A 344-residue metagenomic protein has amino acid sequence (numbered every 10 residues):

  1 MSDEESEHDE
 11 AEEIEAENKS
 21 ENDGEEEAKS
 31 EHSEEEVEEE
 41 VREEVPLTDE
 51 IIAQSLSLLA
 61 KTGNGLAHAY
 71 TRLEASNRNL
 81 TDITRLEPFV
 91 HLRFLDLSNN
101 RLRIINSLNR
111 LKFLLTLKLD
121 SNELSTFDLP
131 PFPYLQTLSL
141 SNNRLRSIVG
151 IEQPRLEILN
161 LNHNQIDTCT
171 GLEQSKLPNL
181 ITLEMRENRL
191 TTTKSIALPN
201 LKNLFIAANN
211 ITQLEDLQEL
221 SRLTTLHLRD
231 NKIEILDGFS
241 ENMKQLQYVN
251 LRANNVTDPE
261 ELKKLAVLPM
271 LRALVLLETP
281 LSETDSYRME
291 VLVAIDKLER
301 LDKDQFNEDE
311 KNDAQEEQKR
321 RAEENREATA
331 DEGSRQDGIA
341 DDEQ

Functional and structural regions predicted by a protein language model:
M1-G150, P154-T191, P199-F205, T224-T225 (+2 more regions): The feature captures the LRR N-terminal capping module
T62-N64, E215, K263: Residues embedded in well-ordered secondary-structure elements
N209: Short, motif-level signal for alpha-helix interfacial/capping segments enriched in acidic residues and aromatics/proline
Q213, E234-L236, K311: Short acidic/glycine-rich loop or secondary-structure boundary segments that cap or lie
L217-E278, L292-V293: Structured C-terminal portions of repeat-based eukaryotic scaffold domains
